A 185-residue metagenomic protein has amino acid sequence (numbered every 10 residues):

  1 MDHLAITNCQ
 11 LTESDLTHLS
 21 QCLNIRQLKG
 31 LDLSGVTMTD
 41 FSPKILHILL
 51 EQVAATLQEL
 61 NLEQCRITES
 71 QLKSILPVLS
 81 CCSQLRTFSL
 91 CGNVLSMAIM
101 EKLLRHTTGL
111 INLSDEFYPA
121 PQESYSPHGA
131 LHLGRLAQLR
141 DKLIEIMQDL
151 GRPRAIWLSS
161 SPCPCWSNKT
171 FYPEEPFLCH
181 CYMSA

Functional and structural regions predicted by a protein language model:
D2-T7, R26-S34, L57-E63, L85-L90 (+1 more regions): Conserved hydrophobic beta-strand positions in leucine-rich repeat
L4, L16-H18, I45-H47, Q52 (+5 more regions): Sparse, context-dependent recognition of short Cys/His-centered cofactor- or disulfide-binding micro-motifs
A5-C9, G35-T39, N61-T68, V78 (+2 more regions): Amphipathic alpha-helical protein-protein interaction segments
C9, C22, C65, C81-C82 (+3 more regions): Generic recognition of cysteine residues
Q10-T17, T37-K44, R66-K73, V94-I99 (+1 more regions): Short, solvent-exposed loop/turn at the beta-strand->alpha-helix junction within individual leucine-rich repeat
T17-R26, L46-A55, L76-S83, L103-G109 (+1 more regions): Leucine-rich repeat
C22-Q71: Eukaryotic tandem repeat interaction scaffolds
S83-R86, M97-A185: C-terminal capping region of solenoid repeat domains
